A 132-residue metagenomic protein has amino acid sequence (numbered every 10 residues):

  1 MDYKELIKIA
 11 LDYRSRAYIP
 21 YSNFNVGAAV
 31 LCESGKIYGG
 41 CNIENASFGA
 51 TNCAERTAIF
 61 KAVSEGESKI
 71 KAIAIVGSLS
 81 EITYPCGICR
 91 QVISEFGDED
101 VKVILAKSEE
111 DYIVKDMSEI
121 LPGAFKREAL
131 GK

Functional and structural regions predicted by a protein language model:
D2-R16, E67-K132: C-terminal binding/interaction regions
I19-S22: Short loop/turn motifs at secondary-structure junctions and domain boundaries
N25-L31: Short beta-strand scaffold segments in enzyme catalytic cores
L31-C32, A106: Short beta-strand-to-turn element immediately C-terminal to the catalytic PLP-Schiff-base lysine in fold type I
K36-I37: Hydrophobic "anchor" residues
C41-N42, G49-R56, F60, E81-F96: Local cysteine-cluster metal-coordination motifs and their immediate loop/turn environment, predominantly Fe-S cluster
N45-A46, I120: A short acidic/small-residue loop/turn micro-motif
K61-E65: Active-site- and interface-proximal helix/loop "cap" or "latch" segments in soluble metabolic and energy-transducing
